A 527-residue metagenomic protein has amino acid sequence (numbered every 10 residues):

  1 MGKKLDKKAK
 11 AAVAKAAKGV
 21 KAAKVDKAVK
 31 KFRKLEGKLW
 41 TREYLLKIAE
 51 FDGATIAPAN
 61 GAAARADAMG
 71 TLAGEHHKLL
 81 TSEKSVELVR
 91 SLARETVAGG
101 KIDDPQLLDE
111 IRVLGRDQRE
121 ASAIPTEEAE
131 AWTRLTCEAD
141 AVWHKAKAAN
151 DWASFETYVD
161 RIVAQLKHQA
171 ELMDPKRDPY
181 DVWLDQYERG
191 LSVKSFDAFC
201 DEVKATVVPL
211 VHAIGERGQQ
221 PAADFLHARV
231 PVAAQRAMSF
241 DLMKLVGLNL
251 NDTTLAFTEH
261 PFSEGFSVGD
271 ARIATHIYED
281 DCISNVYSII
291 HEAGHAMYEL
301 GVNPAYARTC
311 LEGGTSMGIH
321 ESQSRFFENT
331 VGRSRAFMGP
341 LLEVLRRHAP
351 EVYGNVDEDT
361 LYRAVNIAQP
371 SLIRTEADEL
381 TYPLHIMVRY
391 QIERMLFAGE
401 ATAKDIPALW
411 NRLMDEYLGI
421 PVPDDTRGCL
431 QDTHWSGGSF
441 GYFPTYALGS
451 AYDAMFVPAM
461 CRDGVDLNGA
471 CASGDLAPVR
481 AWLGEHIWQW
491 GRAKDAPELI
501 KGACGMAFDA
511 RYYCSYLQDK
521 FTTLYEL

Functional and structural regions predicted by a protein language model:
G2-L5, V13-K30, K47-E50, N60 (+3 more regions): C-terminal, non-catalytic "cap/extension" segments appended to globular domains
G2-R189, Q518-L527: A well-structured
A64, E128-A131, Y158, F199 (+14 more regions): Secondary-structure capping and boundary motifs in well-ordered enzyme cores
W132-S284: Contiguous, non-catalytic segments that form substrate-binding/exosite surfaces or channel walls
D174, S284-N303, E321-R325: Active-site recognition of the HExxH zinc-binding catalytic motif
C200, V232-R236, L242, V246-A256 (+3 more regions): All-alpha helical catalytic cores of prenyl diphosphate-utilizing isoprenoid enzymes
L250-D252, A305-T309, R333-E343, A403-K404 (+1 more regions): Acidic/polar loop patches that form or flank catalytic/metal-binding clefts of enzymes that bind anionic ligands
G313-G354, E358: Post-HExxH zinc-binding segment in Zn-dependent metallohydrolases
